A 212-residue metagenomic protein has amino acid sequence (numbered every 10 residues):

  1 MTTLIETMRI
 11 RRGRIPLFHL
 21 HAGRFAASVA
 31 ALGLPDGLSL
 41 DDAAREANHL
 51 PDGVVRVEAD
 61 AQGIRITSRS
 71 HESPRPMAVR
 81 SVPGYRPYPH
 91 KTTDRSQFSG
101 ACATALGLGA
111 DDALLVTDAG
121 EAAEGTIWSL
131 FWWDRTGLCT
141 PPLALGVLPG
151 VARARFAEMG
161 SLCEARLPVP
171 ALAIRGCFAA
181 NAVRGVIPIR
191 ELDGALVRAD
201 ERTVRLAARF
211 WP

Functional and structural regions predicted by a protein language model:
M1-V54, E58-P212: Helix-start/capping segments and mature chain N-termini
